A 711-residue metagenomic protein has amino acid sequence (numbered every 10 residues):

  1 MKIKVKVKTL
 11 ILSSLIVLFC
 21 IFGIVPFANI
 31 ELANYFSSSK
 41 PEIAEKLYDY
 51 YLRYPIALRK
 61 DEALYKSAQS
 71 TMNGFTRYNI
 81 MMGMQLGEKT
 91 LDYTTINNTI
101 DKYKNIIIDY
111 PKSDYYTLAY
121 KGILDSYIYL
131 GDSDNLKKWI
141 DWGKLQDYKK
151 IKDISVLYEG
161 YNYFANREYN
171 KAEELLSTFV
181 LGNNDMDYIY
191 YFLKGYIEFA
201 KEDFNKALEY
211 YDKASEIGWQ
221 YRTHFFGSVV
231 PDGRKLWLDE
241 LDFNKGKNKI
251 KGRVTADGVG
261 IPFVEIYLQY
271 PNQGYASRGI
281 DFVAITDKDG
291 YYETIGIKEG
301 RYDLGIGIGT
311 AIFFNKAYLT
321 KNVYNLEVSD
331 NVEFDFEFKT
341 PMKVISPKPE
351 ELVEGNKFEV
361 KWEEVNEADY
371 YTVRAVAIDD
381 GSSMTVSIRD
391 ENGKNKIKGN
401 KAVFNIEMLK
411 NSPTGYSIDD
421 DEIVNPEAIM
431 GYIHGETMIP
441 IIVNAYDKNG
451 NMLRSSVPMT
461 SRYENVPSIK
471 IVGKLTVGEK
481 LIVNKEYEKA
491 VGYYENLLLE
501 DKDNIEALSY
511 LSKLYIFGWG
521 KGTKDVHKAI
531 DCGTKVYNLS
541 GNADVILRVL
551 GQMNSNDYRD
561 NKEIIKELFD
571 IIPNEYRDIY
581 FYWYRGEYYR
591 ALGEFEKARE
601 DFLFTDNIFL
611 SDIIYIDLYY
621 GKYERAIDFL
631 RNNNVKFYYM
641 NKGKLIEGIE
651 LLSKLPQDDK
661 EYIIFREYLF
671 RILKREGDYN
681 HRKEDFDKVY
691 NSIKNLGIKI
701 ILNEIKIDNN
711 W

Functional and structural regions predicted by a protein language model:
A44, D92, T99, L136 (+7 more regions): Single-residue signature of alpha-solenoid repeat helices
Y50-E62, I107-L118, K144-I154, V180-Y188 (+5 more regions): Short solvent-exposed coil/turn linkers within tandem alpha-helical repeat scaffolds
D212-V230, G309-F334: Structured interaction patches on ligand/partner-binding surfaces of diverse proteins
N248-D257, G290: A short, amphipathic beta-strand motif
A256-Y275, A368-Y370: Short, ordered, surface-exposed loop/turn motifs in non-cytosolic proteins
Q273-Y291: Short, acidic Ser/Thr/Gly-rich low-complexity loop/linker segments typical of extracellular and cell-surface proteins
E293-D303, G309: Short Pro-Gly-centered beta-turn/loop motif in secreted/extracellular proteins
F358-E367: Conserved aromatic anchor
